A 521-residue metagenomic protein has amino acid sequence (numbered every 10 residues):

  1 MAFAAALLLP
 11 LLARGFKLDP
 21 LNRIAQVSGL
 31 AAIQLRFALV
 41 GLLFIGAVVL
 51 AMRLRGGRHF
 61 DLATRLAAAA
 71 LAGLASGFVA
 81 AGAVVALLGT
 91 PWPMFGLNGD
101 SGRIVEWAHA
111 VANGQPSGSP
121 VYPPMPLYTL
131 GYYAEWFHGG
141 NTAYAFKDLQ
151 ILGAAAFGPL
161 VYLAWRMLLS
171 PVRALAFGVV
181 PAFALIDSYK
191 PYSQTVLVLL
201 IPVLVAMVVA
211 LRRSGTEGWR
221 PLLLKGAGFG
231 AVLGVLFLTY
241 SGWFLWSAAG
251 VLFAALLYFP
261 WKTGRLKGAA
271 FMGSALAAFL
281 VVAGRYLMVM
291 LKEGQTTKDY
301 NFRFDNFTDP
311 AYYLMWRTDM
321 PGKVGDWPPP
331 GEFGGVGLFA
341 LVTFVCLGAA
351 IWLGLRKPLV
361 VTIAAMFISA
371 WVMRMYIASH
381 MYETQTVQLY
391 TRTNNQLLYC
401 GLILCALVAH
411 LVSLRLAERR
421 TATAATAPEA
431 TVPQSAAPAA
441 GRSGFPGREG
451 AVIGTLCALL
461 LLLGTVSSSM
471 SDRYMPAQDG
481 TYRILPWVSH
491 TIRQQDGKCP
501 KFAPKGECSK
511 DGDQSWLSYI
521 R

Functional and structural regions predicted by a protein language model:
M1-A6, L11-V85, R448: Start-transfer (signal-anchor) and selected internal transmembrane alpha helices of multi-pass inner/ER membrane
L7-L8, G73-F78, G354-Y382, T386: Transmembrane alpha-helix segments characteristic of polytopic inner-membrane glycan-assembly/cell-envelope
R23-Q34, P91-P93, L185-T195, I368-L404 (+2 more regions): Membrane-helix boundary/interfacial segments in multi-pass membrane proteins
A69-S76, A231-V232, V251, T263-L291 (+2 more regions): Hydrophobic alpha-helical membrane-interfacial segments at the cytosolic entry of transmembrane helices
G82-V198: Active-site lumenal/periplasmic loops and adjacent helix-entry segments of GT-C-fold, multi-pass membrane
A154-L163, M167-F259: Membrane-embedded helix bundles of polyisoprenyl
L276, S413-S469: Signature aromatic-anchored transmembrane alpha helix within multi-pass, membrane-resident enzymes that catalyze glycan
G334-V360: Hydrophobic, aromatic-rich transmembrane alpha-helices and their immediate juxtamembrane boundary segments
